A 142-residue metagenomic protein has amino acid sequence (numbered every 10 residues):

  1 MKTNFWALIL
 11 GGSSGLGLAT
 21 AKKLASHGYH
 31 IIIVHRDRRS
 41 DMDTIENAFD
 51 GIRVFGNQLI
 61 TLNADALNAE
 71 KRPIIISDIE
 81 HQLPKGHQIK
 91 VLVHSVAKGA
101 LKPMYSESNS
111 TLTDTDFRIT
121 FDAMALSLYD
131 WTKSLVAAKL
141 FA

Functional and structural regions predicted by a protein language model:
K2-V91, K98-T115: Short-chain dehydrogenase/reductase
S77, H81-K85, A97-K98, R118-A142: Amphipathic alpha-helical dimer-interface segment in Rossmann-like NAD(P)H-dependent oxidoreductases
